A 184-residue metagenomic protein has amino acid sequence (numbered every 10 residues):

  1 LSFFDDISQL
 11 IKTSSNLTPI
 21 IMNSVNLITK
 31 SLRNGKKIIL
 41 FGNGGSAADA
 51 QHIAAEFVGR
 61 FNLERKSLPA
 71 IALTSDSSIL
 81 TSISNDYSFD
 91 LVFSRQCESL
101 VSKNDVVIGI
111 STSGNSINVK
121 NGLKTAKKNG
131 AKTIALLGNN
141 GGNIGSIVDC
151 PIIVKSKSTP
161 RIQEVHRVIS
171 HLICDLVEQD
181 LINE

Functional and structural regions predicted by a protein language model:
L1-N16: Generic N-terminal amphipathic, Lys/Arg-enriched alpha-helix
T13-N34: A short, well-structured juxtamembrane/interface segment
K30-V101: Glycine-rich, small/polar surface segments that engage phosphate groups of diverse ligands
S46-Q51, N115-G122, I144: Short glycine/serine/threonine-rich phosphate/pyrophosphate-binding segments that cradle anionic phosphate groups
T74, S111, L137, I152-P160: Short beta->alpha connector loops at strand-helix junctions that form conserved, small/polar/Pro-enriched
S99, V107, P160-E184: A charged, well-structured terminal subsegment
V107, T133, P151-I153: Short, well-ordered beta-strand core segments
L136-V148: Short, glycine/polar-rich helix-capping loops at beta-to-alpha or helix-loop-helix junctions that flank or form
